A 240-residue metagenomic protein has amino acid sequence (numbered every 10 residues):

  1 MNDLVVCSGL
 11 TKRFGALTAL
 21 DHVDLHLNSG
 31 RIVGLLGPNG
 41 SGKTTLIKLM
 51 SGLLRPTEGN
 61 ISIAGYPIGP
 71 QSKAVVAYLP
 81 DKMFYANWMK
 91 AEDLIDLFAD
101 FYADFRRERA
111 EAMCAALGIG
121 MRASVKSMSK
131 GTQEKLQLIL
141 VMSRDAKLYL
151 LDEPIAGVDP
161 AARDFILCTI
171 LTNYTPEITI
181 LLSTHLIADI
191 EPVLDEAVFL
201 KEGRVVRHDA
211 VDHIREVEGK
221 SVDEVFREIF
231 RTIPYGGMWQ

Functional and structural regions predicted by a protein language model:
L36-P38: The feature captures the beta-strand-to-loop junction immediately N-terminal to the Walker
S51: Helix-to-loop junction immediately C-terminal to a conserved catalytic motif
E58-S72: Conserved ABC transporter NBD signature motif
D81-Q137: ABC-family P-loop ATPase nucleotide-binding domains
Y149-E153, V158: Catalytic Walker B motif of ABC-type/P-loop ATPase nucleotide-binding domains
H208-D209: ABC ATPase "signature
